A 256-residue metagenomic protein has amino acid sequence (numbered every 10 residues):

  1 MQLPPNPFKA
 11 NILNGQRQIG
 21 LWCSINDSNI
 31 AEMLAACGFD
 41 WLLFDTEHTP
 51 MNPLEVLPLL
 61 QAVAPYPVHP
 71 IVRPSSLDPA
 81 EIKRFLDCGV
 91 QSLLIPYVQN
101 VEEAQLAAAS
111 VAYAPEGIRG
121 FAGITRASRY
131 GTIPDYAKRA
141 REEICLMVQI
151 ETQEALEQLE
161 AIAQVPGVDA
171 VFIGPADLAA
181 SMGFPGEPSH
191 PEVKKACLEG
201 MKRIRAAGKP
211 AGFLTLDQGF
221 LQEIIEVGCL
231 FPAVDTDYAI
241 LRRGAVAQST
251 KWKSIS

Functional and structural regions predicted by a protein language model:
M1-S256: Expand to "…catalyze enediolate/carbanion chemistry for C-C bond making/breaking, isomerization, decarboxylation
